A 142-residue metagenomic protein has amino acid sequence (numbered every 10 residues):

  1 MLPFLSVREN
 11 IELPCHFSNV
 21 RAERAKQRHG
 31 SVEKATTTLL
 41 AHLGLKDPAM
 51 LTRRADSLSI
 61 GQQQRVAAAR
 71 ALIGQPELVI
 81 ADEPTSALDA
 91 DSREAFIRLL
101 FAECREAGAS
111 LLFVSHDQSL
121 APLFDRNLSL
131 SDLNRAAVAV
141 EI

Functional and structural regions predicted by a protein language model:
R8-H16: Short helical segment in ABC ATPase nucleotide-binding domains corresponding to the A-loop/adjacent helical element
R28-A49: Conserved ABC ATPase "signature" region
R54-L58, Q62: Conserved ABC ATPase signature
A68: Hydrophobic anchor residue at the start of the ABC signature
Q75: Conserved catalytic motifs of ABC-family nucleotide-binding domains
V79-D82: Catalytic Walker B motif of ABC-type/P-loop ATPase nucleotide-binding domains
D89: ABC-family nucleotide-binding domains
